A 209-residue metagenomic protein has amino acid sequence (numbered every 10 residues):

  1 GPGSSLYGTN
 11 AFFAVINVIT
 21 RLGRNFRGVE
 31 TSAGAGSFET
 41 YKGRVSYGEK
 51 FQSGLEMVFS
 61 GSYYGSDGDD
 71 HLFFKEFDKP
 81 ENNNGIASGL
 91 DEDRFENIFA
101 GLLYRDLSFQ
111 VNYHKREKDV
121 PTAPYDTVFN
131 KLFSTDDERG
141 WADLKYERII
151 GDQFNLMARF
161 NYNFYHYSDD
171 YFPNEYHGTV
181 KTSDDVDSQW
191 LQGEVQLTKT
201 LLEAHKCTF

Functional and structural regions predicted by a protein language model:
G1: Periplasmic plug
S5, N25-F26, G34, S46-T135: Periplasmic-side early beta-strands and strand-to-turn transitions of outer-membrane beta-barrels
L6, N10-G34, Y41-Y47: N-terminal periplasmic accessory domains that precede and gate Gram-negative outer-membrane beta-barrel machines
A11-A14, F73-K75, P124, P173: Short, glycine/charged-enriched secondary-structure capping and boundary segments
F12, G34, E39-Y41, R94-E96 (+3 more regions): Residues that define the transmembrane beta-barrel architecture of outer-membrane proteins
F12, R27, Y41-G43, L55 (+5 more regions): Hydrophobic core residues within well-ordered beta-strands of beta-rich domains
V18, T31-A33, G61, L144 (+2 more regions): Preference for bulky hydrophobic residues occupying beta-strand positions in well-ordered beta-sheet regions
G101-E117, D136-F209: Face-selective signature of the C-terminal outer-membrane beta-barrel domain
